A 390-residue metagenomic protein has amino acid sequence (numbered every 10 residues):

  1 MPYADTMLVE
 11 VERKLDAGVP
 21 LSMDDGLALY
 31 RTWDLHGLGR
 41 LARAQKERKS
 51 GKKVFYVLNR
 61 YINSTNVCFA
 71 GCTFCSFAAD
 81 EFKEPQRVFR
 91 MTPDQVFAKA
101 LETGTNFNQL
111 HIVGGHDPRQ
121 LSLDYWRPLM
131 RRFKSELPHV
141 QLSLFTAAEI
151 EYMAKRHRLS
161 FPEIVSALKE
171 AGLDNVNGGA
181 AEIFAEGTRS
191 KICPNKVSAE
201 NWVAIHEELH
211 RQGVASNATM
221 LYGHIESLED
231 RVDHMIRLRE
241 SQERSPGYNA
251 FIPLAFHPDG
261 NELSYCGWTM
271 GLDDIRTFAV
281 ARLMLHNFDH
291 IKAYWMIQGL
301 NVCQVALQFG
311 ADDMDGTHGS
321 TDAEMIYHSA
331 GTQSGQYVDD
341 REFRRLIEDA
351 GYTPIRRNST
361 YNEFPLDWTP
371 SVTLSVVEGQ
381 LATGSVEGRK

Functional and structural regions predicted by a protein language model:
M1-D34, Q242-K390: Auxiliary Fe-S-binding modules of radical SAM enzymes
G18, A42, C72, I112 (+5 more regions): Conserved, mostly hydrophobic/aromatic
G37-E81, V88-V113, V176: N-terminal pre-triad scaffold of radical SAM enzymes
F82-F97, D117-K169, A181-E182, V197-N201 (+1 more regions): Canonical radical SAM enzyme core domain
L110-Q120, L142-A154, F184-E186, C193-P194 (+3 more regions): Conserved strand-turn element in the central/C-terminal portion of the radical SAM core barrel that lines
Q120-F145, A171, V197-A215, T269-N287 (+1 more regions): Alpha-helix-loop-beta-strand connector modules within alpha/beta enzyme cores
L142-S143, V165-F184, Q212, S245-A255 (+1 more regions): Non-cysteine beta-strand/loop elements that form the S-adenosyl-L-methionine
S160-I164, I225-R239, Q298-F309: Catalytic cores of alpha/beta
